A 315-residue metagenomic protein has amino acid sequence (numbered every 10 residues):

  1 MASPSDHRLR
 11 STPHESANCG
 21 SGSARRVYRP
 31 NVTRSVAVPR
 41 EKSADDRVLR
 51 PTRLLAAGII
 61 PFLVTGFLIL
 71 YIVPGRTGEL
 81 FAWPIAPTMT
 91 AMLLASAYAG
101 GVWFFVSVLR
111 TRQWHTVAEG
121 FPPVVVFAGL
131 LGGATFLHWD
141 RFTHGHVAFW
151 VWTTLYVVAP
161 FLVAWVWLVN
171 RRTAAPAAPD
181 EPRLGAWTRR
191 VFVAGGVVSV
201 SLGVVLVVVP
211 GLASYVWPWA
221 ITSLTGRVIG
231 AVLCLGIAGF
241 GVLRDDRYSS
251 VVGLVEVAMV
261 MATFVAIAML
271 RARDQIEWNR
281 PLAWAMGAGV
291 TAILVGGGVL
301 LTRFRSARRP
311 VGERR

Functional and structural regions predicted by a protein language model:
V32-R47, R171-W187, G312-R315: Membrane-interfacial, low-structure loops and terminal tails that flank and connect transmembrane helices in multi-pass
P39-G120, Y215-P218, L282: An N-terminus-focused feature that recognizes amino-terminal "leader" regions
L49-L68, A174-D246: Surface-exposed interaction/gating patches
I59, F121-L130, G185-V198, V255-F264: Transmembrane alpha-helical segments of multi-pass membrane proteins
I72-G78, F136-T143, V207-S214, L270-I276: Juxtamembrane "helix-exit" motif on the non-cytosolic side of transmembrane helices
M89-V106, V126, L224-R244, V260: Core segments of alpha-helical transmembrane spans in multipass integral membrane proteins
G100-A175, F264, A268-R271, W278-A307: Hydrophobic, ordered structural segments
